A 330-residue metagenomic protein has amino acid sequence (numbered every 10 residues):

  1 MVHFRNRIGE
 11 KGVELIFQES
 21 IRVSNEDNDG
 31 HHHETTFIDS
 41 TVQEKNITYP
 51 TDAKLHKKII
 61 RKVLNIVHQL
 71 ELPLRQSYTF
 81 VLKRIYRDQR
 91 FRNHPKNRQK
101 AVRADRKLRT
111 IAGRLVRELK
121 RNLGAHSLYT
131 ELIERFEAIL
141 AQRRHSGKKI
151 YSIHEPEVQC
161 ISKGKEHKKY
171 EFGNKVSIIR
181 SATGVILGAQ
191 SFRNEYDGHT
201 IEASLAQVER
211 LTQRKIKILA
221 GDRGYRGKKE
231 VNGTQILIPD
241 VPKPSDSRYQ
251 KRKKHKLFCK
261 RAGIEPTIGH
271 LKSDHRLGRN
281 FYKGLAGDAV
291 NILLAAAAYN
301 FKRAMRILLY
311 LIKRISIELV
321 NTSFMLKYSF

Functional and structural regions predicted by a protein language model:
M1-E157: Active-site- or DNA-interface-adjacent structural scaffold in DNA-acting proteins
M1-F4, E34-E44, I178, G184 (+4 more regions): Short, conserved catalytic/metal-binding motifs centered on acidic residues
I153-K168: Flexible, glycine/threonine-enriched loop-and-boundary segments that flank and lead into catalytic domains of large
Q159-S162, V185-L187, E195-D197, Y225-K229 (+1 more regions): Flexible loop/turn segments at secondary-structure boundaries
E166-L211: Electropositive, glycine- and tryptophan-enriched low-complexity nucleic-acid-binding patches
Q213, K217-A286: Helix-centered, glycine/charged polyanion-binding patches within enzymatic domains that contact phosphate-containing
G278, A304-F330: A short, flexible helix-boundary coil/loop motif
D288-A289, L293: Amphipathic alpha-helical/coiled-coil segments positioned at domain termini
